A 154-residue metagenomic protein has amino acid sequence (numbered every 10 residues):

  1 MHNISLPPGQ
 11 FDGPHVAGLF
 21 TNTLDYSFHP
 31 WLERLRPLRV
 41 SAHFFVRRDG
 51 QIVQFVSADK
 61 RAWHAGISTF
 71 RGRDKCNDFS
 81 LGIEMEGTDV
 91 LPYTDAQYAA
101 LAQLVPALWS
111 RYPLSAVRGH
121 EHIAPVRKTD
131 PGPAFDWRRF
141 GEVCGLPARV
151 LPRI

Functional and structural regions predicted by a protein language model:
M1-D74: N-terminal catalytic cores of peptidoglycan-degrading enzymes
D74-F79, T88-I154: Basic/polar, cationic surfaces and motifs that engage anionic cell-wall and phosphate/carboxylate ligands
